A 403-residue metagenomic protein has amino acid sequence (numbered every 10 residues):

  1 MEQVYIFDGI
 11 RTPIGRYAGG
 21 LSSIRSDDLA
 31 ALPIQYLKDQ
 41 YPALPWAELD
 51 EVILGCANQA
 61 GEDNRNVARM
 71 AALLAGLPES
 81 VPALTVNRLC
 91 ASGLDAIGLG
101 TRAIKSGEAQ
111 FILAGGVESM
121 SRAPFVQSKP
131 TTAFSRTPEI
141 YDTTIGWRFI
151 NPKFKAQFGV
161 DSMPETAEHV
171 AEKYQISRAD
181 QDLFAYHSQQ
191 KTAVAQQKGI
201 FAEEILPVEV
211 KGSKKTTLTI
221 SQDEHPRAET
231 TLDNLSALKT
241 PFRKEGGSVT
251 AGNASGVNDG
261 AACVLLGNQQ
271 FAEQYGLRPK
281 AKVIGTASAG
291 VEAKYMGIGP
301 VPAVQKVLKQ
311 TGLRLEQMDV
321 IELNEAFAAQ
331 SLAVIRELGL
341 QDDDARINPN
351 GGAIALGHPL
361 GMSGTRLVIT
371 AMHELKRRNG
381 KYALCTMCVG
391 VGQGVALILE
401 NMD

Functional and structural regions predicted by a protein language model:
M1-I24, I145, T230-I298, P302 (+5 more regions): Condensing-enzyme catalytic core mediating Claisen C-C bond formation in acyl metabolism
M1-R69, A75, T166-R178, S188 (+4 more regions): Conserved active-site "lid/cap" helical segment
R11-T12, S23, D27-L32, A43 (+3 more regions): N-terminal extracellular/periplasmic Venus flytrap/periplasmic-binding protein-like
C56-F111, T144-W147, Q157-S162, E229-G256 (+3 more regions): Conserved catalytic cysteine-centered active-site region of acyl-thioester-dependent Claisen-condensing enzymes
R88-E118, A171-I200, C263-Q270, I335-R336 (+2 more regions): Active-site-proximal alpha-helical scaffold in enzymes
F111-H169: Flexible glycine-/small-residue-enriched beta->alpha junction loops that bind anionic phosphate/pyrophosphate groups
E168, G212-K214, I284-A355: Active-site pocket-lining segment
